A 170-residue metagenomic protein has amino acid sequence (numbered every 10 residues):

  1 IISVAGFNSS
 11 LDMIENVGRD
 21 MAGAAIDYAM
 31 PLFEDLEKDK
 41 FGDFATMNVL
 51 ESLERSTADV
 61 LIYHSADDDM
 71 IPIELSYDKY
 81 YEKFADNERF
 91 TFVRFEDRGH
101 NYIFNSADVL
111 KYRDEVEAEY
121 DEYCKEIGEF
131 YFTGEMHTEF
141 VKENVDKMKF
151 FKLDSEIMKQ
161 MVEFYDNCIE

Functional and structural regions predicted by a protein language model:
I1-G42: Hydrolase active-site cap/lid region
I2, L61-Y63, V93: Hydrophobic/aromatic beta-strand patches that form the interior of the parallel beta-sheet core in alpha/beta enzyme
D35-S52, A58: Active-site nucleophile elbow and catalytic-triad environment of alpha/beta-hydrolase enzymes
E54-S56, A85-D86: Short, conserved loop/helix-junction motifs that constitute active-site signature segments in enzyme catalytic cores
R55-T57, I62-D68: Short beta-strand/loop motif that positions the catalytic acidic residue of the alpha/beta-hydrolase fold
A58, P72-K83, A107-D108: Short alpha-helix in the alpha/beta-hydrolase fold that links the catalytic acid
A66-I71, G99-Y102: Acidic catalytic loop of the alpha/beta-hydrolase fold
Y81, D86-E170: C-terminal catalytic histidine-bearing segment of alpha/beta-hydrolase fold enzymes
